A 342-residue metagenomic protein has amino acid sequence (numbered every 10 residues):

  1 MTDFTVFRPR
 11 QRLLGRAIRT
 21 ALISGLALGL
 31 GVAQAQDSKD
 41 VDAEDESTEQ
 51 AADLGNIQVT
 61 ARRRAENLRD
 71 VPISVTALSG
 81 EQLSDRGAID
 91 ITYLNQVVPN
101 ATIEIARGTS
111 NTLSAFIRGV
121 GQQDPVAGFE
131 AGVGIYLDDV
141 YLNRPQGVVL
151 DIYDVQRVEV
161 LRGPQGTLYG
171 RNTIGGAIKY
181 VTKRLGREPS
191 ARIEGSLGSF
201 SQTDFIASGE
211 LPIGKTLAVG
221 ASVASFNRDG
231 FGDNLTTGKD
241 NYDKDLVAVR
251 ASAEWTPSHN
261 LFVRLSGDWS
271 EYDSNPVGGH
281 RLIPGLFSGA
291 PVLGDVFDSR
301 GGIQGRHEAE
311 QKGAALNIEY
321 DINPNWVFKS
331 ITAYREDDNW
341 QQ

Functional and structural regions predicted by a protein language model:
M1-R86, I91-Q96, A314: N-terminal Sec signal peptide and the immediately downstream disordered periplasmic leader that contains the TonB box
A52-N56, R63, D70-I73, L78 (+9 more regions): Extracytoplasmic
T60, T92, Q96-V140, N317: Extracytoplasmic beta-strand/coil segments of soluble accessory domains associated with Gram-negative outer-membrane
V75, L83, L94-N95, V158-G163 (+2 more regions): Non-catalytic regulatory/gating segments with a bias toward low-complexity or hydrophobic composition
L94, L161, V181, E194 (+6 more regions): Transmembrane beta-barrel domains of outer membrane proteins
P125-V126, G132-P164: Short acidic/polar hinge/loop motifs at secondary-structure boundaries that mediate gating or recognition
E130-G132, R144, Y153-Q156, T167-N234 (+4 more regions): Outer-membrane beta-barrel translocator/receptor signature
G238, K244-Q342: Outer-membrane beta-barrel domain signature, strongest for Gram-negative TonB-dependent receptors and also present
